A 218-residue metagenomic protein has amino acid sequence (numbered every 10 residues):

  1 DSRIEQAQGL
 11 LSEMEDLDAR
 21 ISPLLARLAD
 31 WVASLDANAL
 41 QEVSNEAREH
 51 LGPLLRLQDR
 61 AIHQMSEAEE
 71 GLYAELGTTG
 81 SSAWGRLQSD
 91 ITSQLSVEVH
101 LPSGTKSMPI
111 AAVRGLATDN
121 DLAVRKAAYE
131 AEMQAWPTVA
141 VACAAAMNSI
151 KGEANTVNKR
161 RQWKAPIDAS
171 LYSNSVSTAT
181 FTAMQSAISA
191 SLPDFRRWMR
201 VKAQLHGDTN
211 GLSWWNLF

Functional and structural regions predicted by a protein language model:
D1-F218: A well-structured
